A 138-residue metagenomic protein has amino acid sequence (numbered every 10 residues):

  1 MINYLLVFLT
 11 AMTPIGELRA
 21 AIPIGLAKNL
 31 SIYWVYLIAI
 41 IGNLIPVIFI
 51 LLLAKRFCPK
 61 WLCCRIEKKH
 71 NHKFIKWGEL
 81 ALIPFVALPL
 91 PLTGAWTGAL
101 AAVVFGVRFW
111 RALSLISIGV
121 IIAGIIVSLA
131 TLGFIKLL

Functional and structural regions predicted by a protein language model:
M1-F8, A27-L88, F105-R111, I116-S117 (+1 more regions): Membrane-interfacial helix-loop-helix
M12-I24, P89-L100: Transmembrane helix boundary and interhelical junction motifs in multipass membrane proteins
